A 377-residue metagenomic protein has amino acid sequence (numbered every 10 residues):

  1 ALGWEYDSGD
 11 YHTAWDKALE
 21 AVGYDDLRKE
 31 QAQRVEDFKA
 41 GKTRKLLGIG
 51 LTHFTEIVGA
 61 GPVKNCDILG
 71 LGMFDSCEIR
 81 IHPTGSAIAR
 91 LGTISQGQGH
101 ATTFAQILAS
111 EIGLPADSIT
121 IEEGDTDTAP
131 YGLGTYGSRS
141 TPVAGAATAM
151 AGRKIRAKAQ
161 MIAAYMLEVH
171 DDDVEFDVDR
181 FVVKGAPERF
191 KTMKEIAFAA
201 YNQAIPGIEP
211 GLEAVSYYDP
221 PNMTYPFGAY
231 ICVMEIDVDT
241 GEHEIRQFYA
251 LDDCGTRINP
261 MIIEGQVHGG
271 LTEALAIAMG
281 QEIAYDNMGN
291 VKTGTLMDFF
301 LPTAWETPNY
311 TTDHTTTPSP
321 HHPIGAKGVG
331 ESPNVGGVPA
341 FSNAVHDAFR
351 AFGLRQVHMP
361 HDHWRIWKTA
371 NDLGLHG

Functional and structural regions predicted by a protein language model:
A1-T13, K17-E20, D26-G377: Cofactor-binding beta-sheet edge motifs in enzyme active sites
